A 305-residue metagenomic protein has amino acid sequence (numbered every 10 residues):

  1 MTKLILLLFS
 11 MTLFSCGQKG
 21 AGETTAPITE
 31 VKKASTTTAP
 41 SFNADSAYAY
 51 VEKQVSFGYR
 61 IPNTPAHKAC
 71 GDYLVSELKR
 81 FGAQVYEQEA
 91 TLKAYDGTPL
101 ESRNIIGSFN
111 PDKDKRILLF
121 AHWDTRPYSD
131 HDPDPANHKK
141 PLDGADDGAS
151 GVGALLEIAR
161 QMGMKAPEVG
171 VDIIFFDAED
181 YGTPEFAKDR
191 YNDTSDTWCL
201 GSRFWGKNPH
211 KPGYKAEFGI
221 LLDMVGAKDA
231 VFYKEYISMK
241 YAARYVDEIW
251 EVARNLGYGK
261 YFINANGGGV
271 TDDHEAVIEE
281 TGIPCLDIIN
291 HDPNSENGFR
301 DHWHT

Functional and structural regions predicted by a protein language model:
T12-S15: C-terminal motif of bacterial Sec signal peptides marking the signal peptidase cleavage site
G17-S35: Short, low-complexity, disordered segments immediately C-terminal to signal peptides in bacterial exported proteins
T29-C70, F81, E296-T305: N-terminal capping segment at the start of a domain
E52, Y59-D112: A non-catalytic alpha/beta surface segment that caps or lines the substrate-entry region of metallo-dependent hydrolase
I61-P62, T91-A94, P111-K113, W123-P127 (+4 more regions): Solvent-exposed loop/turn segments at secondary-structure junctions within structured extracellular/periplasmic domains
E89, P99, F218, V225-T305: Active-site-adjacent substrate-binding region of metalloamidase/peptidase-like peptide-processing proteins
K139-R244: Acidic/histidine-rich catalytic neighborhood of metal-dependent amide-processing enzymes
